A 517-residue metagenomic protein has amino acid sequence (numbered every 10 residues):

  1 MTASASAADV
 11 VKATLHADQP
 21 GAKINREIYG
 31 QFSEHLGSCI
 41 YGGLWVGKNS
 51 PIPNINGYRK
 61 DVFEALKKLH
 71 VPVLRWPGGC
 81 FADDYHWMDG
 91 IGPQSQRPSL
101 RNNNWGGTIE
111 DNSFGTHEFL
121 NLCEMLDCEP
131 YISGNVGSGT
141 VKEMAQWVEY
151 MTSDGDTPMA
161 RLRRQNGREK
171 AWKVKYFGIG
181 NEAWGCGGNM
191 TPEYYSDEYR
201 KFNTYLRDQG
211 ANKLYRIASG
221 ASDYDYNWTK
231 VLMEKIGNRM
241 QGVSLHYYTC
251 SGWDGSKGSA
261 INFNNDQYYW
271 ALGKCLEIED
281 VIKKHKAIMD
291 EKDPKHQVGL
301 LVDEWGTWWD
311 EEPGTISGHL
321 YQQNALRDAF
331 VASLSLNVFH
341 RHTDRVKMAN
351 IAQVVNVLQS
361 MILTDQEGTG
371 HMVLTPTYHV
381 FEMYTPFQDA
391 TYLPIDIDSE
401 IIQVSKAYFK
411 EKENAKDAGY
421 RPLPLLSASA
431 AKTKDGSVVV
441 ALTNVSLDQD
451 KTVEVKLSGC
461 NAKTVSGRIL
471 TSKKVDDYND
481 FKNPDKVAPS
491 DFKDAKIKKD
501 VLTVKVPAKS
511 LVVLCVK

Functional and structural regions predicted by a protein language model:
M1-T2: Bacterial N-terminal signal peptides
A5-G242, C275-E311, T315-K517: Non-catalytic accessory regions flanking glycosidase/transglycosidase catalytic cores in CAZymes
L245: Histidine-centered catalytic micro-motifs
Y248-Y269, T315: Active-site His/acidic residue clusters
